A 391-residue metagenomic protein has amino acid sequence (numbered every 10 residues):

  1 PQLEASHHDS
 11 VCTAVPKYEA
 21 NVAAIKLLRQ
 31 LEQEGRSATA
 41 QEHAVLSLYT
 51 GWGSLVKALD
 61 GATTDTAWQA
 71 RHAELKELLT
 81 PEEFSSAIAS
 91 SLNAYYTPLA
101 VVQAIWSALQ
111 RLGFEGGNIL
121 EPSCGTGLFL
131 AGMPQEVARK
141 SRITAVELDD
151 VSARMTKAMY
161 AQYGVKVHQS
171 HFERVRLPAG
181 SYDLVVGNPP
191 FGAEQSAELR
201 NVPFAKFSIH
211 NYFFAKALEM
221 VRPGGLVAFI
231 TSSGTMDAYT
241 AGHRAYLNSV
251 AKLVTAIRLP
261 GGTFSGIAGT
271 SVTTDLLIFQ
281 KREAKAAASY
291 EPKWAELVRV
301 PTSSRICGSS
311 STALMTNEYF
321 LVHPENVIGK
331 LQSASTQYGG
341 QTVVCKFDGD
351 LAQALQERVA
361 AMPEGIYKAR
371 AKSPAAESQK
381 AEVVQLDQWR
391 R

Functional and structural regions predicted by a protein language model:
L3-M159, Y163: Class I S-adenosyl-L-methionine
V102-L112, G116-P134, A145, D149 (+3 more regions): Conserved proline-anchored active-site loop of SAM-dependent methyltransferases that bridges a beta-strand
T144, K166-H168, I257: General small-molecule cofactor/ligand-binding pocket signal
L148-D150, A205-S265, V272, L276-I278: Conserved Class I SAM-dependent methyltransferase catalytic core
Q162-F172: Conserved SAM-binding strand-loop segment of SAM-dependent methyltransferases
G266-P374: Flexible, glycine-/basic-rich loop-and-beta segments that form/coincide with the SAM-dependent methyltransferase
